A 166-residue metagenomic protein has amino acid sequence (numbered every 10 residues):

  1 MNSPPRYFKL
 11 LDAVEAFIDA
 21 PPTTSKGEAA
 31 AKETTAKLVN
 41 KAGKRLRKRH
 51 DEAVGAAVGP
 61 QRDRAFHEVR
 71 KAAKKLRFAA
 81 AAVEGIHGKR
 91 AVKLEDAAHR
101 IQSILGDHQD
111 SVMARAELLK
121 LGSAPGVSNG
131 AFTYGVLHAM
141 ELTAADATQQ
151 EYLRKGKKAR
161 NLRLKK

Functional and structural regions predicted by a protein language model:
M1-K166: Cationic, histidine-enriched alpha-helical/coil surfaces that engage anionic ligands
